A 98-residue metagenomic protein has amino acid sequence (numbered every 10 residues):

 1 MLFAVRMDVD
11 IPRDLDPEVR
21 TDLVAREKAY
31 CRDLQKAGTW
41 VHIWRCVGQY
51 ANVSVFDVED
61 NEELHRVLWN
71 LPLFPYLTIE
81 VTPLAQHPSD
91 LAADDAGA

Functional and structural regions predicted by a protein language model:
M1-A98: Conserved, structured core segments of small domains
